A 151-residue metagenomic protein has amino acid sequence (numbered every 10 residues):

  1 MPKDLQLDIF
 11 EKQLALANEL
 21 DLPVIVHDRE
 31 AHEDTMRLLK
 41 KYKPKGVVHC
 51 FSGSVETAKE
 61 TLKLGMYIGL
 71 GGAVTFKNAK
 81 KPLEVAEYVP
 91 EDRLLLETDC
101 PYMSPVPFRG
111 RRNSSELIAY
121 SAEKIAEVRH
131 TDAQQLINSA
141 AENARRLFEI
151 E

Functional and structural regions predicted by a protein language model:
M1, P23, L70-A73, V106-R109 (+1 more regions): Conserved short-loop catalytic and cofactor-binding motifs
M1-I9, R109-L117: Alpha-helix N-cap and loop-to-helix initiation/capping positions
D4-L95: Catalytic pocket-lining loop regions of alpha/beta-barrel enzymes, especially the amidohydrolase/enolase/GH5 lineages
A15-L16, L117-E151: Mid-to-C-terminal alpha-helical segments outside catalytic/metal-binding sites
G53, F76-N78, P105, G110 (+1 more regions): Generic structural "secondary-structure junction" signal
E87-R93, S114-K124: Ligand-binding grooves and catalytic loops that recognize ribose/phosphate and carbohydrate rings, and esterified lipid
D92-S114: Short acidic/histidine-rich active-site segments
